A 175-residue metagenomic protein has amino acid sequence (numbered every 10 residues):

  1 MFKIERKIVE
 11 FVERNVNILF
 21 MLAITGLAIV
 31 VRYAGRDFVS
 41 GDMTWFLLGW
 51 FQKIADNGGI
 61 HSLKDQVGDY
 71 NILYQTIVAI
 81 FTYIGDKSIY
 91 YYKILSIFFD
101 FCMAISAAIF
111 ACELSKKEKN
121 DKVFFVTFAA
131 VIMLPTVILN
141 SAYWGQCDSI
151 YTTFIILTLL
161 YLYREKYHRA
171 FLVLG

Functional and structural regions predicted by a protein language model:
M1-V31, C112-K117, D121-V126: Start-transfer (signal-anchor) and selected internal transmembrane alpha helices of multi-pass inner/ER membrane
F11-F46, I97-D100, M133-L139: Transmembrane signal-anchor helices characteristic of membrane glycosylation enzymes that use polyprenol
R36-W50, D65-I77: Extracytoplasmic catalytic/substrate-binding loops of multi-pass membrane glycan-assembly enzymes
I94-K117: Transmembrane-helix motifs of polytopic, lipid-linked glycan transferases
S106-I109, I150-R169: Specific aromatic-rich, kink-prone transmembrane helix
F124-T136, L174-G175: Short helix- or helix-capping micro-motifs that position conserved polar/aromatic residues at function-defining sites
A142-I150: Short acidic/glycine- and proline-prone juxtamembrane loop motifs at membrane-interface regions of multi-pass membrane
C147, R169-G175: Transmembrane helices and adjacent periplasmic/lumenal helix-loop junctions of polyprenol-phosphate-dependent
